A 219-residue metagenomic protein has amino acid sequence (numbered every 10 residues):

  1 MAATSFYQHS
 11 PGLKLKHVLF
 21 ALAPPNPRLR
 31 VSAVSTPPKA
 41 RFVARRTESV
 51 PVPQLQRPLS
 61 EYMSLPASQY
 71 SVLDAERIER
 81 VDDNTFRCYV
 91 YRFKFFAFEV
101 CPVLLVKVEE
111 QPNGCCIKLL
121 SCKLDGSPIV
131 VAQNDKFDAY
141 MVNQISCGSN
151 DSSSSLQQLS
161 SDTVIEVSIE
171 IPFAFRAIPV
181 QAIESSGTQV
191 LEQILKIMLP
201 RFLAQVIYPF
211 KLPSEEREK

Functional and structural regions predicted by a protein language model:
A2-V103, K107: Hydrophobic ligand-binding cavity/cleft-lining segments
P25-N26, A33, P37, N84 (+5 more regions): A generic structural signal for ordered alpha-helices
S49-P53, Y91-F93, E109, S146-G148 (+1 more regions): Solvent-exposed residues in well-ordered beta-strands and their adjoining turns, especially edge/terminal strands
Y62, V108-E109, E166, P209: Generic structural signal for bulky hydrophobic/aromatic residues embedded in well-ordered secondary structure
Q69-L104, V108-S153: Membrane-lipid interaction segments
V130-T188: Beta-strand/loop substructures that line and gate deep hydrophobic ligand-binding cavities in soluble
R176-K219: A conserved amphipathic terminal alpha-helix motif
